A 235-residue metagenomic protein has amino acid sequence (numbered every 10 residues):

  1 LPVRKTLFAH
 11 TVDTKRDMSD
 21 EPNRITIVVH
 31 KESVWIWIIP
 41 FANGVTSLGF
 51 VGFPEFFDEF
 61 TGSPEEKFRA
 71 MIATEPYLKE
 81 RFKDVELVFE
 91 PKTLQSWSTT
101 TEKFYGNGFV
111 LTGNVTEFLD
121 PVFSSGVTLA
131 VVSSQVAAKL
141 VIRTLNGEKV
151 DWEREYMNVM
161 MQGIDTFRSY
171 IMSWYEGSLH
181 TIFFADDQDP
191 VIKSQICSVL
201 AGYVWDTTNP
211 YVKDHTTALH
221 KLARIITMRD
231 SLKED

Functional and structural regions predicted by a protein language model:
L1-K79: Predominantly flavin-linked oxidoreductase catalytic cores and closely associated redox partners
P2-S19, A70-V85, T99-G106, L140 (+3 more regions): Charged, low-complexity, helix/coiled-coil-prone segments
F8-H10, W35-W37, W97, F109 (+2 more regions): Tryptophan-centric aromatic hotspots in well-structured domains and transmembrane helices
V12, G44-L48, F89-T93, N114-E117 (+1 more regions): Short amphipathic alpha-helical segments, especially helix-boundary/capping motifs
P40-A42, F109-G113, F167: Short hydrophobic/aromatic-rich motifs at helix boundaries and adjacent loops
F50-P54, Y77-L87, L94, S133 (+5 more regions): FAD-dependent flavoprotein oxygenase/oxidase catalytic domain
F56-V141, N146, V150-M157: FAD/FMN-dependent oxidoreductases across multiple families
K139-D235: C-terminal helical "tail/cap" subdomain of flavin- and related membrane-associated enzymes
